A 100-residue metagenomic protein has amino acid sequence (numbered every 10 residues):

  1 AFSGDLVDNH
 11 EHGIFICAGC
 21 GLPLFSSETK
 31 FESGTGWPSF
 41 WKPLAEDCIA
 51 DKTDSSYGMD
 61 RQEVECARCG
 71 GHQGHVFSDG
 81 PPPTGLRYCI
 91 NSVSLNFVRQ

Functional and structural regions predicted by a protein language model:
A1-Q100: A short Gly-Trp-Pro
